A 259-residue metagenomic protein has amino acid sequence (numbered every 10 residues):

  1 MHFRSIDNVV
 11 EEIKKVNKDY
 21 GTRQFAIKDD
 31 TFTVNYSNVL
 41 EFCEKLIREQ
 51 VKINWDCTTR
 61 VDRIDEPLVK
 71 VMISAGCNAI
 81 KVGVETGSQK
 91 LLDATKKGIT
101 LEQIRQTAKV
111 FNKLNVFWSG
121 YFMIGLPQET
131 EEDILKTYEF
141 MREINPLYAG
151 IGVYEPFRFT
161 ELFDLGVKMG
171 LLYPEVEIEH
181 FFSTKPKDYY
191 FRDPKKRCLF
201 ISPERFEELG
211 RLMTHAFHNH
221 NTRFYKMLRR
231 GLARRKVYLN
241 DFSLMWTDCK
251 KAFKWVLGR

Functional and structural regions predicted by a protein language model:
M1-L126, T130-D133, E139: Radical SAM [4Fe-4S] cluster-binding motif and immediate context
F3, V34, E66, D93-A94 (+7 more regions): Generic structural "secondary-structure junction" signal
T22, P146-L147: Proline-aspartate-enriched helix->loop->beta-strand connector
S37, T160-E161: Short glycine-/acidic-enriched loop or helix-start segments at secondary-structure transitions that form or flank
S119, Y148-G152, N219-F224: Bilobed periplasmic-binding protein-like "clamshell/Venus-flytrap" ligand-binding domains
R142: Catalytic-core region of carbohydrate-active enzymes that cleave or remodel glycosidic bonds
V153-F159: Glycine-rich beta-alpha loop elements in corrinoid/cobalamin-binding modules across cobalamin-dependent enzymes
E161-V167, L171-R259: Radical SAM enzyme core and accessory elements
